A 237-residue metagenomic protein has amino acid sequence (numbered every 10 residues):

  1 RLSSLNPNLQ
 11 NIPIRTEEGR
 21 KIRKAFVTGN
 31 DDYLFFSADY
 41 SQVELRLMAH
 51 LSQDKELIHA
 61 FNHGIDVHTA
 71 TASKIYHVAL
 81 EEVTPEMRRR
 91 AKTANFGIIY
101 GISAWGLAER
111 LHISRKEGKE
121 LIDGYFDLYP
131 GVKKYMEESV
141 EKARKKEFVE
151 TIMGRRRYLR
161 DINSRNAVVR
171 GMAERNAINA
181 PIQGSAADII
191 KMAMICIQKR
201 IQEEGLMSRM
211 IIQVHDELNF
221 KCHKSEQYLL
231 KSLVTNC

Functional and structural regions predicted by a protein language model:
R1-C237: Conserved catalytic core of nucleotide polymerization and phosphodiester-bond processing enzymes
